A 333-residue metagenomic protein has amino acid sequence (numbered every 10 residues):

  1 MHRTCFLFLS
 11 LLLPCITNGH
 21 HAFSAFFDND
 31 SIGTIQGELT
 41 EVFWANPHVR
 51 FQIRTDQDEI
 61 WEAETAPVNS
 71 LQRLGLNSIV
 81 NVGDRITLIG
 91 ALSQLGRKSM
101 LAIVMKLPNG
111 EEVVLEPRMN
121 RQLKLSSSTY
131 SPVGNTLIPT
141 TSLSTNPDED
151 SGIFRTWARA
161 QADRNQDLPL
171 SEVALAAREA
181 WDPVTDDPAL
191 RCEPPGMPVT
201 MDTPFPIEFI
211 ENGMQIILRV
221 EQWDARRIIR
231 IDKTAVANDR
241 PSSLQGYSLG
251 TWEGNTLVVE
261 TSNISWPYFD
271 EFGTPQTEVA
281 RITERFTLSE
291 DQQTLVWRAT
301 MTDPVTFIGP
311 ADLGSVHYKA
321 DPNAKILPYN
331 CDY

Functional and structural regions predicted by a protein language model:
M1-T4: Positively charged n-region of N-terminal signal peptides that target proteins for export
F6-L7, T17: Cleavable N-terminal signal peptides
T17-S24: Boundary at the C-terminal end of the N-terminal hydrophobic targeting segment
S24-Y333: PEST-like low-complexity, intrinsically disordered acidic/proline/serine-rich tracts that flank trafficking/processing
